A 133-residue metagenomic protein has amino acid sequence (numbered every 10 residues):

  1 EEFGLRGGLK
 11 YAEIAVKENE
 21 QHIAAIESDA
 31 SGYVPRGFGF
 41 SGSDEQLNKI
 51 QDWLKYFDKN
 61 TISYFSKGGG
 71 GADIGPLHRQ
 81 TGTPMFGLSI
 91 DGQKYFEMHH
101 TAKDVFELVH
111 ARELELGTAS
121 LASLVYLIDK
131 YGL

Functional and structural regions predicted by a protein language model:
E1-I50, D73-I74: Acidic/histidine-rich catalytic neighborhood of metal-dependent amide-processing enzymes
Y33-L133: Active-site-adjacent substrate-binding region of metalloamidase/peptidase-like peptide-processing proteins
